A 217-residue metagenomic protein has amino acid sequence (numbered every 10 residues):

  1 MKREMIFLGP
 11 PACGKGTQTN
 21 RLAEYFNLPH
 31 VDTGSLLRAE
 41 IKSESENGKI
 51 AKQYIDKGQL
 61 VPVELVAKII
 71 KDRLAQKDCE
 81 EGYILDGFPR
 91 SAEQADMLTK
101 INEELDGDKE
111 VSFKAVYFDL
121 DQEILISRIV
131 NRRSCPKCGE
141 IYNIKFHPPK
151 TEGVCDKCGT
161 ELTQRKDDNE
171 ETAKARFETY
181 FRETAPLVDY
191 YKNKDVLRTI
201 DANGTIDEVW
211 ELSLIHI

Functional and structural regions predicted by a protein language model:
F7: Hydrophobic anchor at the beta1->P-loop junction of P-loop NTPases
P11: The conserved Walker
K15: Conserved lysine of the Walker
V31-E104, V111, E123-I124, V130 (+3 more regions): ATP-dependent small-molecule kinase phosphotransfer cores that center on conserved nucleotide phosphate-binding segments
L65-R73, I141-D207: Small-molecule kinase domains that catalyze NTP-dependent phosphoryl transfer to phosphate-bearing small molecules
D108-E110, K114-G153: Cys/His-rich Zn2+-binding cysteine-cluster or related metal-binding knuckle/ribbon modules and their
I215-I217: Conserved small/polar residues in nucleotide/adenosyl-binding loops
